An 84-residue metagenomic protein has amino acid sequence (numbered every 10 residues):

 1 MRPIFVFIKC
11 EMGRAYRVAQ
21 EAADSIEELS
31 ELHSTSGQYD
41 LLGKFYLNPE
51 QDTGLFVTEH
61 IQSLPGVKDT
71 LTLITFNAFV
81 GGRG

Functional and structural regions predicted by a protein language model:
M1-G84: A compositional/biophysical signature of low hydrophobicity enriched in polar/charged and small residues
